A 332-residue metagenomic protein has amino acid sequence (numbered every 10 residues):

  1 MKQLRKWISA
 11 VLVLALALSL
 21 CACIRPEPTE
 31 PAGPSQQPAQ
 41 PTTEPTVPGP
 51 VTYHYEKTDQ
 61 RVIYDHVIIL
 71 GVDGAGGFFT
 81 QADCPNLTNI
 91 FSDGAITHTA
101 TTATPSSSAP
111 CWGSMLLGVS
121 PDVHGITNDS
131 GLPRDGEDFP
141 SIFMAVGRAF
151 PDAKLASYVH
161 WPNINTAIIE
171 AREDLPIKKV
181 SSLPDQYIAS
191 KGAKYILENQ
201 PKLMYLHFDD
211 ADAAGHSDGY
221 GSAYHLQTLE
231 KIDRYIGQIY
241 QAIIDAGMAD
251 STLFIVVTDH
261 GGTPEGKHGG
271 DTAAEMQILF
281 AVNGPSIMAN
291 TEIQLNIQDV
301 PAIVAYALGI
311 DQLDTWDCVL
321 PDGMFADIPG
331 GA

Functional and structural regions predicted by a protein language model:
S19-A22: C-terminal motif of bacterial Sec signal peptides marking the signal peptidase cleavage site
I24-P26: Bacterial signal peptide processing site
V62, T104, L132-F139, L226-E230 (+2 more regions): A short beta-strand-to-alpha-helix junction
I68-I69, N86-L87, K231-D271, V304: Metal-dependent active-site segment of extracytoplasmic phospho-/sulfohydrolases and closely related
G77-C111: Short, structured active-site-proximal loop/turn typified by the sulfatase FGly-forming signature C/S-X-P-X-R
P110-G118, G270-D311: Substrate-binding rim/cap in mid-to-C-terminal beta-strand-loop elements of soluble/periplasmic
H124-N128, R134-D185: Catalytic-site neighborhoods of secreted/periplasmic enzymes that process anionic sulfate/phosphate groups
N165-L175, A193-R234, Q238: Active-site His/acidic residue clusters
